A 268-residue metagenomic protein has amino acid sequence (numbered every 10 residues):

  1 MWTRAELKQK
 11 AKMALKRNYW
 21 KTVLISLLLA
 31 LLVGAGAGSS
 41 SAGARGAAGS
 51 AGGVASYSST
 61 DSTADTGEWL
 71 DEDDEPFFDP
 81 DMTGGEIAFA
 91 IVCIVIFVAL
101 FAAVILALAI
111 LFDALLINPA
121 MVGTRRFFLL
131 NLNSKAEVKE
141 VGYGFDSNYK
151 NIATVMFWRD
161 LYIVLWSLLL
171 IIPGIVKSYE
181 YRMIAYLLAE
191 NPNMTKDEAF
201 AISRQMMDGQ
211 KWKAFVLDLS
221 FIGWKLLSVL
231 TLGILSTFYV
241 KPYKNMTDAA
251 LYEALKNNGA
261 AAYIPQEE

Functional and structural regions predicted by a protein language model:
M1-E268: Hydrophobic alpha-helical membrane segments
